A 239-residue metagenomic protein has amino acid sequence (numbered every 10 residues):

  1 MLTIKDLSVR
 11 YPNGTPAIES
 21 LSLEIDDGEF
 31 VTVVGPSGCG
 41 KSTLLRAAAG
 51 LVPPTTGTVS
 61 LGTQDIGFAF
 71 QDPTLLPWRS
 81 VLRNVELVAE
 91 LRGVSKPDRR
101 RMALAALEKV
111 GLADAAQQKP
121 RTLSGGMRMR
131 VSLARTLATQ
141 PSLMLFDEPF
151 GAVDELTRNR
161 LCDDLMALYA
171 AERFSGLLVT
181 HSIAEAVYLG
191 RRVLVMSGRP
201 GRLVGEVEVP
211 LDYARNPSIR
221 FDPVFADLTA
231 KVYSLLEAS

Functional and structural regions predicted by a protein language model:
V34-P36: The feature captures the beta-strand-to-loop junction immediately N-terminal to the Walker
A49: Helix-to-loop junction immediately C-terminal to a conserved catalytic motif
G57-I66: Conserved ABC transporter NBD signature motif
E86, E90, P97-A115, A167: Conserved ABC ATPase "signature" region
Q118, T139: Conserved signature/switch motifs of ABC ATPase nucleotide-binding domains
K119-L123, M127: Conserved ABC ATPase signature
L133: Hydrophobic anchor residue at the start of the ABC signature
